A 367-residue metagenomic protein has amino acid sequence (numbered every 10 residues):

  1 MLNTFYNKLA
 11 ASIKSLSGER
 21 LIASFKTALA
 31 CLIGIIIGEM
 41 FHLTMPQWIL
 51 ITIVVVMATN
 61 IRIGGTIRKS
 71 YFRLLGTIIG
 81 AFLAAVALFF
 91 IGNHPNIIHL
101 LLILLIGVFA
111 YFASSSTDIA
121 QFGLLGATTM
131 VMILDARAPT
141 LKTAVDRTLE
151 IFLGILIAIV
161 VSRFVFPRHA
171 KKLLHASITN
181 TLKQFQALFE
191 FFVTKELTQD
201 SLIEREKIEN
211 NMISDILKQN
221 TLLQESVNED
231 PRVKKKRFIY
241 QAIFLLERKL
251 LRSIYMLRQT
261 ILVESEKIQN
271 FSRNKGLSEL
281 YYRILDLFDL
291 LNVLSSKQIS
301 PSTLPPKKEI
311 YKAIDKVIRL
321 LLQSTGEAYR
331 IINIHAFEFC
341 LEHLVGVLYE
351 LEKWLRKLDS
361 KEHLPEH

Functional and structural regions predicted by a protein language model:
M1-F25, I36, K172-Q241, R252 (+1 more regions): Long, hydrophobic alpha-helical segments that serve as membrane-spanning/inserting helices
M1-G126, D135-I151, I155-L156, V160 (+5 more regions): Alpha-helical transmembrane segments and their membrane-interface boundaries that form or gate the permeation pathway
I33, G80, V108, V131 (+5 more regions): Conserved short aromatic-hydrophobic micro-motifs
I49-T59, I106-G107, L124-L134, L182-F189 (+2 more regions): Short, structured motif recognition centered on aromatic/hydrophobic residues
I61, G65-T66, S114-S115, A136 (+4 more regions): Short alpha-helix boundary/capping motifs
